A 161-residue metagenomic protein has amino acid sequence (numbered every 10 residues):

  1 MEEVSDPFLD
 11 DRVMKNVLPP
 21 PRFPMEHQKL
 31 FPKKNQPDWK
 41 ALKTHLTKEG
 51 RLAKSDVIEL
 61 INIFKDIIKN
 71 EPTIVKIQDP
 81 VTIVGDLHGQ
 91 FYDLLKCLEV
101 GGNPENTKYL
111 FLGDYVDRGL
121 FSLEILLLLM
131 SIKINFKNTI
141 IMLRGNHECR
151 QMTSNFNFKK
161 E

Functional and structural regions predicted by a protein language model:
M1-E161: Feature recognizes metal-dependent phosphohydrolase scaffolds
